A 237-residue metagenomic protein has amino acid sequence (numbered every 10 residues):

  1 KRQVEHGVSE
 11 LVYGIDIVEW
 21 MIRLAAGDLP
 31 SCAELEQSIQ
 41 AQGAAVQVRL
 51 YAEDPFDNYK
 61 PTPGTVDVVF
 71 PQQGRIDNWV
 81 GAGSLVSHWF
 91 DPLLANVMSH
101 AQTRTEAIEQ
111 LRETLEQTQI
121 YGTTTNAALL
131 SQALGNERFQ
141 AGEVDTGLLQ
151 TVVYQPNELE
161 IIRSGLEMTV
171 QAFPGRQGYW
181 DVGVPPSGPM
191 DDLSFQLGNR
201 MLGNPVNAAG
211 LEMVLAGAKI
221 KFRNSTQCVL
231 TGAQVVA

Functional and structural regions predicted by a protein language model:
K1, K60, K219-K221: Context-gated lysine
K1-H6, Y51-F56, R176-G188: Short low-complexity stretches enriched in small and charged residues
Q3-E160: Catalytic cores of soluble metabolic enzymes centered on carboxylation/carboxyl-transfer
N157-A237: Conserved "landmark" site that anchors the functional core of diverse proteins
